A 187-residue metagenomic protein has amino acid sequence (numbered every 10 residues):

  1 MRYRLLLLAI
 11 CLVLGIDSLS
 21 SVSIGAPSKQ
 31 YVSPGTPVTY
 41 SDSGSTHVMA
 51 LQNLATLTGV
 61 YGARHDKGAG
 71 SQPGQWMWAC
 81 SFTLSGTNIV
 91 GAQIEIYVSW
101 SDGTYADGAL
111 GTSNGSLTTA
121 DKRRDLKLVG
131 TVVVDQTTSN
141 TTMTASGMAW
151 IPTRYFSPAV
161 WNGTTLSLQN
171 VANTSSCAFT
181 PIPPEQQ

Functional and structural regions predicted by a protein language model:
M1-L7: Bacterial N-terminal signal peptides that target proteins for export
L8-D17: Bacterial N-terminal signal peptides
V22-G44, Y155, V160-Q187: C-terminal interaction-tip segments
P27-K67: Terminal (often C-terminal
A55-G91: Contiguous beta-strand segments within globular domains
G74-T83, Q93-S101, W150-S175: Internal, hydrophobic beta-strand segments that form the core of beta-sheet-rich folds
E95-T142: Terminal beta-strand-rich extracellular "head" domains that mediate receptor/glycan or other ligand binding
G130-F156, V160-T164: Beta-sandwich interaction modules
